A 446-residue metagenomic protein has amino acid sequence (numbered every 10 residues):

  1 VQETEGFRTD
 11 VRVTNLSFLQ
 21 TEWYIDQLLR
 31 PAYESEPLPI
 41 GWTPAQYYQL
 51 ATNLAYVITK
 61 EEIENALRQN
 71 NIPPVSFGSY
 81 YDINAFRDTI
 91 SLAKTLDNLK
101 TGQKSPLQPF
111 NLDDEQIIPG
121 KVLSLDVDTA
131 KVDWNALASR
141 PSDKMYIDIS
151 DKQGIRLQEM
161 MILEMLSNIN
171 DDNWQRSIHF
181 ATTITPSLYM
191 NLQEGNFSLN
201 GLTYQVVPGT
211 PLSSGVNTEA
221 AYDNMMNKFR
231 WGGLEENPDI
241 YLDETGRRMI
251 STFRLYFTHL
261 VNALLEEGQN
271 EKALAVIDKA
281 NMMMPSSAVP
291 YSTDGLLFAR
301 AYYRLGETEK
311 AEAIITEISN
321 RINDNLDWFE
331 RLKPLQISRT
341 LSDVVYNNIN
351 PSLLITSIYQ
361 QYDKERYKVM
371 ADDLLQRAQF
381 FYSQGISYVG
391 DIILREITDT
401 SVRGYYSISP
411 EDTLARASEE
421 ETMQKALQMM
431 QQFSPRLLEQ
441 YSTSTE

Functional and structural regions predicted by a protein language model:
Q2-E446: ER/secretory pathway lumenal C-terminal domains and tails of membrane proteins involved in glycoprotein biogenesis
